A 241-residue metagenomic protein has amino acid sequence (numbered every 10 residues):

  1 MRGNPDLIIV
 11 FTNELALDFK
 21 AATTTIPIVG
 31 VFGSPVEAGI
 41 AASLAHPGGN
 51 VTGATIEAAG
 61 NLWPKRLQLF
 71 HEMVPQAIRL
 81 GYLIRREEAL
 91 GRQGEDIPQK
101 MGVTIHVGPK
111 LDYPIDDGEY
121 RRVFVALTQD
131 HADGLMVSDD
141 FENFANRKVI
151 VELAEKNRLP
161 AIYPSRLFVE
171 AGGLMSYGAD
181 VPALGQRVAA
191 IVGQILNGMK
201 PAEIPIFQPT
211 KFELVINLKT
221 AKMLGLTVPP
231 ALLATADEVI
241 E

Functional and structural regions predicted by a protein language model:
M1-E241: Short hydrophobic alpha-helices and adjacent helix-cap/hinge residues
